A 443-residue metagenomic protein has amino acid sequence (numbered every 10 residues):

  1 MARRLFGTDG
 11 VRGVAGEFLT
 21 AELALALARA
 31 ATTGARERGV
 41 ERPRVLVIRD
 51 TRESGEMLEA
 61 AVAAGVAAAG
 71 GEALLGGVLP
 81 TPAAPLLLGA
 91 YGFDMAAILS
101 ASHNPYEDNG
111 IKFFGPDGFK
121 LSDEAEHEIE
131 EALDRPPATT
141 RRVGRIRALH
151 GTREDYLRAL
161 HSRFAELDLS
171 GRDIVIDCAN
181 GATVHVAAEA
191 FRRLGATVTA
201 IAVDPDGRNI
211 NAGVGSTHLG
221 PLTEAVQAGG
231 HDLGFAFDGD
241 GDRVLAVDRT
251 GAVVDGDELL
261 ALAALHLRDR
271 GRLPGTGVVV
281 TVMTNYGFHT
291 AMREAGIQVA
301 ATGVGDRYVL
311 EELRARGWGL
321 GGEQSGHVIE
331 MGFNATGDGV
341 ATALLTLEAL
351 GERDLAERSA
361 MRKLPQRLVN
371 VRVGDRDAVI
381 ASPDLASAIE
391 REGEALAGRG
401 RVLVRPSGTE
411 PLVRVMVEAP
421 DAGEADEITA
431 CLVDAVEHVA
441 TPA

Functional and structural regions predicted by a protein language model:
M1, V14, N109-G229: Gly/Ser/Thr-enriched, mixed-charge loops and adjacent short helices that form phosphate/oxyanion-binding elements
M1-A64, A68-A69, M95, I146-R172 (+1 more regions): An N-terminal, well-structured beta->alpha segment
D9, V47, A84, A97 (+11 more regions): Buried hydrophobic positions in well-ordered alpha/beta secondary-structure cores of metabolic enzymes
T33, E37, E41-D108, E189-V247: N-terminal small/polar loop signature for handling phosphorylated ligands or for N-terminal nucleophile
V40-D50, D173-I176, T276-V282, R414-M416: Short glycine-rich phosphate-binding loop at a beta-alpha junction
A73-P82, V253-G256, T281, T302-G303: Active-site nucleophile and cofactor-binding loops and adjacent substrate-binding regions of central metabolic enzymes
Y106-E107, F113-S122, E131, P221-T281 (+1 more regions): Replace "Mg2+/Mn2+-dependent" with "divalent metal-dependent
L233, R270-A443: Phosphate-binding and adjacent anionic-ligand microenvironments
